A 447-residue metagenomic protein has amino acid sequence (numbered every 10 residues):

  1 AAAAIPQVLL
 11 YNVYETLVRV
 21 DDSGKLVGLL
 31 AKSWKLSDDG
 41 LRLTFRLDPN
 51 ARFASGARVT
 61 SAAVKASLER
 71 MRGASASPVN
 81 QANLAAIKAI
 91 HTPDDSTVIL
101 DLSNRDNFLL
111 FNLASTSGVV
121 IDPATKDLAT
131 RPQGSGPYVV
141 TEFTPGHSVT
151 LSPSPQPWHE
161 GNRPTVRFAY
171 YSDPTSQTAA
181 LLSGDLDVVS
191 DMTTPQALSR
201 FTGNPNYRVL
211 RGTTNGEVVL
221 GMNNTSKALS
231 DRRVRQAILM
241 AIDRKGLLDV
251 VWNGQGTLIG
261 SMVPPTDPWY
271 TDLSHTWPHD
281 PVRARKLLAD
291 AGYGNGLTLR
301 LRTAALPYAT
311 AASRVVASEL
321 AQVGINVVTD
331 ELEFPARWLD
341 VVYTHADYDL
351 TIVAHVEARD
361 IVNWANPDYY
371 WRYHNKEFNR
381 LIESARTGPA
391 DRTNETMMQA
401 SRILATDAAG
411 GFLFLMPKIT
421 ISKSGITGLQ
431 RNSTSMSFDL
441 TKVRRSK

Functional and structural regions predicted by a protein language model:
A1-D38, E69, Q133-G134: N-terminal lobe/hinge region of extracytoplasmic solute-binding protein
D38, R42, R46, N80-I121 (+1 more regions): Surface-exposed binding/hinge segments that line and control ligand-binding clefts or catalytic entry sites
T60-E69, D95-D101, G136-P137, R163-T165 (+6 more regions): Alpha-helical secondary-structure segments
R105-G161, T165: Gly/Pro-rich hinge or "lid" segments in bacterial periplasmic/extracellular proteins
S154-S199, N326: Ligand-site clamp/hinge motif
N253-D290, Y308-A311: Structural transition elements
N326-A336, V362-G425, K447: Extracytoplasmic/peripheral linker and loop segments enriched in polar/acidic and small residues with frequent Thr/Pro
T420-K447: Long beta-strand-rich cores associated with HINT superfamily self-processing modules
